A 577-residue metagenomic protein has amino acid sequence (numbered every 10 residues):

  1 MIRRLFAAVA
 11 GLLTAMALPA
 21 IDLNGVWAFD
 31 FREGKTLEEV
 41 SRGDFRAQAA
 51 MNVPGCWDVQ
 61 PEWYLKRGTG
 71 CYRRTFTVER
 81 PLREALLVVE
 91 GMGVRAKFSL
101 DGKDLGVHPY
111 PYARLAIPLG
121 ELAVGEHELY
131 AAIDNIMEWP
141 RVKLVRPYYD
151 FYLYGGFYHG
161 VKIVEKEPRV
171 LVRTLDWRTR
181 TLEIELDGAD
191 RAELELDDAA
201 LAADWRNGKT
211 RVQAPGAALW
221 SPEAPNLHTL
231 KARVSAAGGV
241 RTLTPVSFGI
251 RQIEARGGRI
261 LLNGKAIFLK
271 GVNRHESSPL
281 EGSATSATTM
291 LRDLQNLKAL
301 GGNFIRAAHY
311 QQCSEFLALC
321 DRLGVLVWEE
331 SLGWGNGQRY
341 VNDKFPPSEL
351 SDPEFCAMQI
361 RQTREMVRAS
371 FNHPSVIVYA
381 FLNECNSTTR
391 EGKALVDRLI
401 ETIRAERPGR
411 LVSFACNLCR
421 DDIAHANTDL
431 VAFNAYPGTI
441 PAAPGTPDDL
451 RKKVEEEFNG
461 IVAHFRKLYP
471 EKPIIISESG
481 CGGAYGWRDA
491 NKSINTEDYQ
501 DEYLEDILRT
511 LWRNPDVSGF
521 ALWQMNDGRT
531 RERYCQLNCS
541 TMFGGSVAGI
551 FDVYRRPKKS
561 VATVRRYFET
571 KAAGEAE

Functional and structural regions predicted by a protein language model:
A7-L18: Hydrophobic h-region of N-terminal signal peptides that target proteins for export in Gram-negative bacteria
A17-Q60, A132, I136: Accessory carbohydrate-binding/adhesion or oligomerization-edge regions at the termini of glycan-active proteins
I21-L37, Q60, M92, Y149-G156 (+6 more regions): Substrate-binding clefts and catalytic carboxylate motifs of secreted carbohydrate-active enzymes
F29-G34, R67-E167, A189, Q312 (+1 more regions): Accessory beta-strand-rich segments of carbohydrate-active enzymes
P109, A113-A116, E128, E138 (+6 more regions): Active-site mouth of glycoside hydrolases
L122-E126, E185-R256: Extended acidic/polar, glycine-enriched regions that form or flank non-catalytic beta-rich accessory modules
D150-T174, I250-A266: Low-complexity, Pro/Ser/Thr- and charge-rich linker/hinge segments at domain boundaries
V164-A189, F568-E577: Surface beta-strand/loop "capping" patches
